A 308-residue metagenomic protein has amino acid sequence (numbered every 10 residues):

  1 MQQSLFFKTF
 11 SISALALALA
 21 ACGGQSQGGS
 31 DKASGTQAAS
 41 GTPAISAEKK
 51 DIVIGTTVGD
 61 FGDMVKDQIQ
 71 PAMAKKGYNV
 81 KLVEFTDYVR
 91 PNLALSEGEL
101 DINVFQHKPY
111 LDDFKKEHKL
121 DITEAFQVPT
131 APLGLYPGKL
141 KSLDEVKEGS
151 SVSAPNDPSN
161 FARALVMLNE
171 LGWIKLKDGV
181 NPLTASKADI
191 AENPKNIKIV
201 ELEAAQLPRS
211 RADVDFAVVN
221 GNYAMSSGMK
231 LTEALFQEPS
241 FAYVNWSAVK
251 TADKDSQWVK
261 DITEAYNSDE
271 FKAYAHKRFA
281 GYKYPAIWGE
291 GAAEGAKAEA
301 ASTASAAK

Functional and structural regions predicted by a protein language model:
C22-T36: Bacterial lipoprotein signal-peptidase II cleavage site
D51, V58-K81: Short, polar/charged alpha-helical segment
L82-L93, V180-R209: Short helix-initiation/N-cap motifs at beta->coil->alpha
S96-Q106, S150, W173, P194-K198 (+1 more regions): Alpha-to-beta junction loops
D113-A125, L140, D213, V218 (+1 more regions): Ligand-binding "clamshell"
A125-K175, K272-A273: A conserved helix-loop-strand patch within extracytoplasmic ligand-binding domains of the periplasmic binding
P132-L143, Y243-W258: A bilobed periplasmic-binding-protein/Venus flytrap-type ligand-binding module shared by bacterial periplasmic
A162-N169, Y266-I287: Periplasmic-binding protein-like
